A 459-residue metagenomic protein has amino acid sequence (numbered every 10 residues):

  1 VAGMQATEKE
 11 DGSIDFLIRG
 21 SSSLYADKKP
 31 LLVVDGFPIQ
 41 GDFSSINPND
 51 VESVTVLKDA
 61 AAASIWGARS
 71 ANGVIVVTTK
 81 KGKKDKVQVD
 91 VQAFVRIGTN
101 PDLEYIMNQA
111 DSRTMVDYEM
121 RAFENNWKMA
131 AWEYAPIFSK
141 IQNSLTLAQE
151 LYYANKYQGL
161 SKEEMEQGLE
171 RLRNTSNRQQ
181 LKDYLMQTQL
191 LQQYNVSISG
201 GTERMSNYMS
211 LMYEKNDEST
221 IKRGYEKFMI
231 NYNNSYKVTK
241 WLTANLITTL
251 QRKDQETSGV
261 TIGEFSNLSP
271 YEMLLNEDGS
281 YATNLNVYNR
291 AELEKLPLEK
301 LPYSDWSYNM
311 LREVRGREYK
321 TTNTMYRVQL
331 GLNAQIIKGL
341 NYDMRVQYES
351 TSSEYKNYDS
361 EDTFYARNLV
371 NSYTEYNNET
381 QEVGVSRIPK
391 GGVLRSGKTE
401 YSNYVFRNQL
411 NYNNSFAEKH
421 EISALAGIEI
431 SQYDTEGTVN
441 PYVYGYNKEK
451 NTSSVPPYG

Functional and structural regions predicted by a protein language model:
V1-D35, S53, A63-K83: Extracytoplasmic beta-strand/coil segments of soluble accessory domains associated with Gram-negative outer-membrane
I14-A60, Q92, G98, R171-S176 (+1 more regions): Periplasmic plug
D15, V74-V76, Q193-N195, M229-Y232 (+3 more regions): Membrane-embedded beta-strand positions in outer-membrane beta-barrel channels/transporters
G41, A63-I65, D217-I221: A generic structural signal for short coil/turn motifs at secondary-structure boundaries
T79-K81, G200-T202, Y213, Y236 (+2 more regions): Residue-level signature of outer-membrane beta-barrel architecture
K84-S176, T188, E218-Y225, M229-M325 (+2 more regions): Surface-exposed loop/interface segments of Gram-negative outer-membrane beta-barrel transport/assembly proteins
Y184-T188, I198-T202: Outer-membrane beta-barrel initiation region
